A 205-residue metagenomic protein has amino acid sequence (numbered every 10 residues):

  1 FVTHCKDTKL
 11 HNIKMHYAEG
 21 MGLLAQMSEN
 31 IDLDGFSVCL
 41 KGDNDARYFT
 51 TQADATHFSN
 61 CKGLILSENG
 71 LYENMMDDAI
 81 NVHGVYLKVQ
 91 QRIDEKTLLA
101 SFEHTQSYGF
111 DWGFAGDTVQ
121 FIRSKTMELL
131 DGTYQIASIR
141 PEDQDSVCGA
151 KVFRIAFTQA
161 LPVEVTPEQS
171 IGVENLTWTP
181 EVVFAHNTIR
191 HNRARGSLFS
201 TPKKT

Functional and structural regions predicted by a protein language model:
F1, Y17-M21, R47-F58, V82-V85 (+4 more regions): Extracellular beta-strand/beta-solenoid scaffold signature
C5-K9, Q26-D32, G63-L66, P180-V183 (+1 more regions): Short "repeat-start/strand-capping" segments in structured domains, especially the N-termini of parallel beta-helix
E19-A25, K41-D54, G63, M76-V82 (+3 more regions): Short glycine/acidic-rich loop motifs that flank beta-strands on beta-rich extracellular proteins
N60-N74: Repeat-solenoid scaffold signature
T97-F102, A137, P141-V165: A generic structural motif
Y108-C148: Ser/Thr/Gly-rich low-complexity blocks that favor extended beta-strand/coil architectures
F157-W178, V183-F184: Glycine- and charge-enriched low-complexity intrinsically disordered segments
